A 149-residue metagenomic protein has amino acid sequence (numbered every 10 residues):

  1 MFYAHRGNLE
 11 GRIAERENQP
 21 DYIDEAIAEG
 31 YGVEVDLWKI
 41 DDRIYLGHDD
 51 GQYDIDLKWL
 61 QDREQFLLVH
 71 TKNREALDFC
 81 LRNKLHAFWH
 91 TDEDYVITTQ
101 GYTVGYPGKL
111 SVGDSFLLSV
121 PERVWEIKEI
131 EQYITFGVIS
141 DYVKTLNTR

Functional and structural regions predicted by a protein language model:
M1-R149: Phosphate-group recognition and catalysis centered on beta-loop-alpha active-site segments
